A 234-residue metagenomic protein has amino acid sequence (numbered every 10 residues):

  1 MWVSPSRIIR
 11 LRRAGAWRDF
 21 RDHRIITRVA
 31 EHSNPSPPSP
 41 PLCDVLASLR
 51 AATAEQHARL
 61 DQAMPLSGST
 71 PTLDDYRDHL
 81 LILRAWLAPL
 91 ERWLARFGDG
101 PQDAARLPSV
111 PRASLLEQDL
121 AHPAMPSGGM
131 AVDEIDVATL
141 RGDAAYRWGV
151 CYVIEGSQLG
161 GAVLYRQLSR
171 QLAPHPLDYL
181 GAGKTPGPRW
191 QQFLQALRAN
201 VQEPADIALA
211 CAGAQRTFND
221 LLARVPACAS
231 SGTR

Functional and structural regions predicted by a protein language model:
M1-W2, V29: Compositionally biased, low-complexity segments
W2-R13: Low-acidity, Ser/Thr- and Arg-rich intrinsically disordered low-complexity segments
D19-R234: Metal- and O2-centered redox machinery and metal/ROS homeostasis
